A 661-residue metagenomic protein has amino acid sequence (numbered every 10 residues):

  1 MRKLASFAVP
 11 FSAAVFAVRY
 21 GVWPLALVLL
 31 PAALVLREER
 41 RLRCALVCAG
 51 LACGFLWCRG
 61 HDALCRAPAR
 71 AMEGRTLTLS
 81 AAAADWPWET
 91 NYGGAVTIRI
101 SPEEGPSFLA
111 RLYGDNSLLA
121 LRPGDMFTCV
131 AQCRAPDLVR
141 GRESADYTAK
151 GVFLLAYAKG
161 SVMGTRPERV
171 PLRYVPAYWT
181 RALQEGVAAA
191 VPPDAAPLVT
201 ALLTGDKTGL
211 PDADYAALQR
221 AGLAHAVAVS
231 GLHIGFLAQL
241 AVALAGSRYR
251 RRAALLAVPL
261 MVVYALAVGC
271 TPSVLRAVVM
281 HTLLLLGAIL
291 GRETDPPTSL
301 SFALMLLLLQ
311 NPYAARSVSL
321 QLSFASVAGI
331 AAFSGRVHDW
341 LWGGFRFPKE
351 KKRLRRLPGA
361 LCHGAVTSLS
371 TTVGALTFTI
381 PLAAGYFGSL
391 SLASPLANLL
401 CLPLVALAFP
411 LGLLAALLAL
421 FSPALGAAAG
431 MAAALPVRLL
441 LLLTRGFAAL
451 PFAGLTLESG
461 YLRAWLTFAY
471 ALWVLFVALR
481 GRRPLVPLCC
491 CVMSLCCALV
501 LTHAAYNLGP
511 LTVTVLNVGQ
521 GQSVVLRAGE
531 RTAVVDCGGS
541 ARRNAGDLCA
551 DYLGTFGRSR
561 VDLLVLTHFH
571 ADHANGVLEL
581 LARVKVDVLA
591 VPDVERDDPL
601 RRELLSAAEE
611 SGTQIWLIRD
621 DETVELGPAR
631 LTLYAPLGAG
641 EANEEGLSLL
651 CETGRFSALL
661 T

Functional and structural regions predicted by a protein language model:
M1-A69, L155, W179, R276 (+1 more regions): N-terminal leader/targeting segments
R2, L42, L46-C48, D212-S394 (+2 more regions): Hydrophobic alpha-helical transmembrane segments in multi-pass membrane proteins
L4-A5, A13-V22, A26, L402 (+3 more regions): Non-catalytic terminal accessory segments
A14, A81, S319, T379 (+1 more regions): Residue-level signal for inorganic ion chemistry
G21-L30, L322-S323, N398-P403, Y461-W465: Alpha-helical transmembrane segments of polytopic membrane proteins
C53-H225, D547-G554, R560, V594-R596 (+3 more regions): Membrane-interface helix/helix-cap signal primarily in integral membrane proteins
S80, S101-E104, Y113-Q132, E143-Y147 (+3 more regions): Non-globular, low-confidence helical/coil segments that flank catalytic cores
L172-V191, L198, D206, D214 (+14 more regions): Hydrophobic alpha-helical segments of integral membrane proteins, encompassing both true transmembrane helices
